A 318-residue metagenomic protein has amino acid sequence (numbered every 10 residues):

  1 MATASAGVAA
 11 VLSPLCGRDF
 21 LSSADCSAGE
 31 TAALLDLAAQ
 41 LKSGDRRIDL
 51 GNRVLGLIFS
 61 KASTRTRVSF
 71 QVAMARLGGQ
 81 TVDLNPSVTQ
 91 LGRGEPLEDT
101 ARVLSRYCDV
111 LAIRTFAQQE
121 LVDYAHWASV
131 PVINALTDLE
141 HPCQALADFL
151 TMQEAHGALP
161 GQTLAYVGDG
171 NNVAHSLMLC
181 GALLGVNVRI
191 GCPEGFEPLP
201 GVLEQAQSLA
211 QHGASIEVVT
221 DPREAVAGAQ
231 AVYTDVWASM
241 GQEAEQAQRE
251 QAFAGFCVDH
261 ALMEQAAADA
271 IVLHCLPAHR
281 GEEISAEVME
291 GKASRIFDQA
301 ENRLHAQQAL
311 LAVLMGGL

Functional and structural regions predicted by a protein language model:
M1-V68, V72, E140: Positively charged, low-complexity intrinsically disordered leader regions
G44, I48-Q153, R280: Phosphate/diphosphate ligand-binding glycine-rich loop within oxidoreductases
L50-L55, P160-Q162, D269: Phosphate-coordination loops involved in phosphoryl transfer and adenosine-cofactor binding
S60-A73, H156-T234: Glycine-rich phosphate/diphosphate-binding loop of Rossmann-like nucleotide-binding domains
L77, W127-S129, L184, A266-A268 (+1 more regions): Short, structured coil segments at secondary-structure junctions
Q207-E287: Rossmann-like adenosine-cofactor binding region
D269-A270, C275-L318: Adenosine-phosphate binding glycine-rich loop
